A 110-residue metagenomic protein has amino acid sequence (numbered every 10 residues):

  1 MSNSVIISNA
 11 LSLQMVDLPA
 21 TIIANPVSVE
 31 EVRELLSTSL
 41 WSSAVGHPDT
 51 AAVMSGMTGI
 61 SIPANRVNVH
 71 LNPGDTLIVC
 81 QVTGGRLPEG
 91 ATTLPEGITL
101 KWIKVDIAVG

Functional and structural regions predicted by a protein language model:
S4, I62, A91-T93: Assembly/interface hotspot detector across virion components, adhesins/toxins, and nucleic-acid enzymes
S4-M15, T21-V27, P95: N-terminal accessory interaction module
R33-L36: Residue-level detector of alpha-helical secondary structure
S43-R86: Acidic, low-complexity, intrinsically disordered interaction modules
L71-G110: Polybasic, proline/glycine-rich intrinsically disordered low-complexity segments
